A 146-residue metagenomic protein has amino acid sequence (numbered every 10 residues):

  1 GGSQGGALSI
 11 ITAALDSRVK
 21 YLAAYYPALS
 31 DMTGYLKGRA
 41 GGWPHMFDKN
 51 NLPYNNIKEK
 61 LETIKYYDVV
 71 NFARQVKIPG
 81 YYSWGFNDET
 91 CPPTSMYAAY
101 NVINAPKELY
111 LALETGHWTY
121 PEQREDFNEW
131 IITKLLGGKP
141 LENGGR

Functional and structural regions predicted by a protein language model:
G1-G5, S9: Gly/Ala-rich beta-loop-alpha elbow adjacent to hydrolase catalytic centers
I11-N55, T119-E122: Hydrolase active-site cap/lid region
N56-F72: Active-site nucleophile elbow and catalytic-triad environment of alpha/beta-hydrolase enzymes
V76, Y82-W84, D88: Short beta-strand/loop motif that positions the catalytic acidic residue of the alpha/beta-hydrolase fold
I78, P92-N101: Short alpha-helix in the alpha/beta-hydrolase fold that links the catalytic acid
F86-C91, H117-W118: Acidic catalytic loop of the alpha/beta-hydrolase fold
Y97-R146: C-terminal catalytic histidine-bearing segment of alpha/beta-hydrolase fold enzymes
